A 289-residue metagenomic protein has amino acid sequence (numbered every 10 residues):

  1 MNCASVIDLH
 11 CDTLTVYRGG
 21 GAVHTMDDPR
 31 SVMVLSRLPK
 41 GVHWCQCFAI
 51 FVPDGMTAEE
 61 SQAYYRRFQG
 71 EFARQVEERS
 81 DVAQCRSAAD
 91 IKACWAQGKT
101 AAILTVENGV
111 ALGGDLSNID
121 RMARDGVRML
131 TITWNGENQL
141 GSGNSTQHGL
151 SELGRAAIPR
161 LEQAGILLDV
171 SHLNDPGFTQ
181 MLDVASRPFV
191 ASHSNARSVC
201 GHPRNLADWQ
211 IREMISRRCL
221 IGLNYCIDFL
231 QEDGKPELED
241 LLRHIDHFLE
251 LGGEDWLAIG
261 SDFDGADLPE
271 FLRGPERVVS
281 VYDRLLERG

Functional and structural regions predicted by a protein language model:
M1-I132, E137-H148, E152, G201-I259 (+1 more regions): N-terminal hydrophobic targeting/anchoring segments and the immediately downstream early-domain regions of hydrolases
V76, G149-G165, M181-A191, L251 (+1 more regions): Alpha-helix-loop-beta-strand connector modules within alpha/beta enzyme cores
A83-C85, I166-L173: Catalytic beta/alpha-barrel core
D115-I119, P176-R187: Distinct, well-ordered alpha-helical segments
G149-L153, D169-G177, L206: Short, contiguous, pocket-lining structural segments that sit at or immediately flank catalytic/ligand-binding sites
D175-P176, A196-S198, I227-L230: Short, catalytically relevant binding-site loops at active-site mouths
V190, N195, V199-P203: Active-site-adjacent pocket scaffolds in enzyme catalytic domains
